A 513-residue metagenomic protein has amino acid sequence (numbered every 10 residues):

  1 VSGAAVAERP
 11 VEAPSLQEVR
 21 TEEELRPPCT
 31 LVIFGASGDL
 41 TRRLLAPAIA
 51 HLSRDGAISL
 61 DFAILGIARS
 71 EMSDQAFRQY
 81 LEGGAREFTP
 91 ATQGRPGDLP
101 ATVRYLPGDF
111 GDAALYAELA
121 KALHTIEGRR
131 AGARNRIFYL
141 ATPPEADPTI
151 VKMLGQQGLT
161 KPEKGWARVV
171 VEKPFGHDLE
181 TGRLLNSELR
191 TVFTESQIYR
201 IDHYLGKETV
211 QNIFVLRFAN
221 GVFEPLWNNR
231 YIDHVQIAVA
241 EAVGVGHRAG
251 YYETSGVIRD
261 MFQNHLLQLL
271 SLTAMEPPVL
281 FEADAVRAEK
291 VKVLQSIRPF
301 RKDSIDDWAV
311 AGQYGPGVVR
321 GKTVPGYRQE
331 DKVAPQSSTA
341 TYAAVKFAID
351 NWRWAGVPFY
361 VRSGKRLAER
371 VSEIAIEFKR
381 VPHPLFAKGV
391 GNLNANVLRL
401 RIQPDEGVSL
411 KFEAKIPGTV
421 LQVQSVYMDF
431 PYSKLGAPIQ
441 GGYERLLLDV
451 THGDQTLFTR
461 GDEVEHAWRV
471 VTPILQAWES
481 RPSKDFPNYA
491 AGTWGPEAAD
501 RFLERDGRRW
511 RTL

Functional and structural regions predicted by a protein language model:
S2-V171, F175-L513: Secretory/organelle targeting and membrane-embedding segments
